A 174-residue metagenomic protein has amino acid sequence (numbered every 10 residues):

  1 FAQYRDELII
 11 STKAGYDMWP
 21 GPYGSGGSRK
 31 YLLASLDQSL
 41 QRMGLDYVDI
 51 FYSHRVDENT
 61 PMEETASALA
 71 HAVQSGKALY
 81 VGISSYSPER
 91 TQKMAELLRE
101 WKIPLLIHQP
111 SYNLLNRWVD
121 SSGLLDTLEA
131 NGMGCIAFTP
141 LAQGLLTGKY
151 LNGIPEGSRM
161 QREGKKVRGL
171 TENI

Functional and structural regions predicted by a protein language model:
F1-D6, S35-Q41, G123-G132: Short amphipathic alpha-helices and their capping/turn segments at secondary-structure boundaries
F1-I9, L40-G44, A70-Q74, A95-K102: Acidic (Asp/Glu)-rich catalytic clusters
Y4-L8, T12, D46-I50, L79-Y80 (+1 more regions): Short acidic capping loops at alpha-helix termini that bridge into adjacent secondary structure
K13-G15, P140: Active-site-proximal beta-strand/loop segments in catalytic clefts of secreted hydrolases
D17-L33, H54-T60: Active-site mouth loops of central-metabolism enzymes
R29-L40, A68: Short, well-ordered amphipathic alpha-helical segments that serve as non-catalytic structural scaffolds within diverse
L40-T60: Active-site groove signature of glycoside hydrolases
V56-I174: Beta/alpha (TIM)-barrel catalytic core signal, keyed to glycine-rich beta->alpha loops juxtaposed to Asp/Glu that bind
